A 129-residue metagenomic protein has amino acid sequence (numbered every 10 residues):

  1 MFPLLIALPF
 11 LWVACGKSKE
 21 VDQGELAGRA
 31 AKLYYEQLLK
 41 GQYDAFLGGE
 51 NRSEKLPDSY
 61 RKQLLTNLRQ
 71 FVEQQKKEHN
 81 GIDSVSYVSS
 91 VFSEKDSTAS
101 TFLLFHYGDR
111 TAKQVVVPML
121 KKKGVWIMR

Functional and structural regions predicted by a protein language model:
M1-C15: Sec-dependent bacterial lipoprotein signal peptides
A14-K40: Short, low-complexity N-terminal intrinsically disordered segments enriched in polar/charged residues
E20-V21, K32-L33, S53-L56, H106: Second-shell loop/turn segments in exported
L26-L33, A45, Q63-Q70: Extracytoplasmic/secreted proteins, especially bacterial periplasmic and envelope-associated proteins
G41-L56: Short, well-ordered alpha-helical segments enriched in acidic and aromatic residues
P57-K62: Short, charge-rich amphipathic alpha-helical segments embedded in non-transmembrane helical bundles/solenoids
L65-K113: Surface-exposed, charged secondary-structure patches
A112-R129: Short beta-strand edge/turn micro-motifs at domain boundaries
